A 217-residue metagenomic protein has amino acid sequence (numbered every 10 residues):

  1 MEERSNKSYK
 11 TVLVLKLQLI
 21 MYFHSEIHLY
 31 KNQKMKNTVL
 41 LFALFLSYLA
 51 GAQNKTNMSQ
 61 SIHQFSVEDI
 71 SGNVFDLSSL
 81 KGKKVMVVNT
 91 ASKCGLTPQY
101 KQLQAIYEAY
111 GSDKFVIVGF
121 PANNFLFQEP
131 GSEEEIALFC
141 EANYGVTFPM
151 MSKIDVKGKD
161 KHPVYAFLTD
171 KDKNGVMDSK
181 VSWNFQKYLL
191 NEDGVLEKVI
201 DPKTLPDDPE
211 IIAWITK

Functional and structural regions predicted by a protein language model:
M1, T11-S59: Bacterial Sec-dependent N-terminal signal peptides
Q53-S78, P98, P163: N-terminal "domain-start" segment that seeds a small globular fold
K83-K84, P98-F120, E141-Y144: Conserved helix-turn-beta segment immediately C-terminal to the redox Cys motif in thioredoxin-like folds
N89-Q102, N124-Q128: Conserved redox-active cysteine motifs that mediate thiol-disulfide chemistry, especially di-cysteine Cys-X(1-2)-Cys
K114-G131, F148-G158: Thiol-based oxidoreductase modules, predominantly thioredoxin-like and allied folds used for disulfide exchange
E134-W183: Short, internal strand/loop/helix patches that form the active-site neighborhood or redox-interaction surface
A166, K171-K217: Thiol-/selenol-based redox modules, centered on thioredoxin-like and closely related oxidoreductase domains
